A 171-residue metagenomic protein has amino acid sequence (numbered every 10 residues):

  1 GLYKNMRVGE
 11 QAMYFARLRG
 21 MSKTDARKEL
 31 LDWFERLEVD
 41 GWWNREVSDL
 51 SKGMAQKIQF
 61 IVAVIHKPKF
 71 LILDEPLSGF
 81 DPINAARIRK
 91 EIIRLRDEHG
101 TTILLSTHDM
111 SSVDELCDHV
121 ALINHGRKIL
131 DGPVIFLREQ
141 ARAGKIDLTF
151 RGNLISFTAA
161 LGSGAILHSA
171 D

Functional and structural regions predicted by a protein language model:
M13, R17, T24-W42: Conserved ABC ATPase "signature" region
E46-G53: Conserved ABC ATPase signature
F60: Hydrophobic anchor residue at the start of the ABC signature
K67: Conserved catalytic motifs of ABC-family nucleotide-binding domains
L71-D74: Catalytic Walker B motif of ABC-type/P-loop ATPase nucleotide-binding domains
K90-D171: ABC transporter nucleotide-binding domain
